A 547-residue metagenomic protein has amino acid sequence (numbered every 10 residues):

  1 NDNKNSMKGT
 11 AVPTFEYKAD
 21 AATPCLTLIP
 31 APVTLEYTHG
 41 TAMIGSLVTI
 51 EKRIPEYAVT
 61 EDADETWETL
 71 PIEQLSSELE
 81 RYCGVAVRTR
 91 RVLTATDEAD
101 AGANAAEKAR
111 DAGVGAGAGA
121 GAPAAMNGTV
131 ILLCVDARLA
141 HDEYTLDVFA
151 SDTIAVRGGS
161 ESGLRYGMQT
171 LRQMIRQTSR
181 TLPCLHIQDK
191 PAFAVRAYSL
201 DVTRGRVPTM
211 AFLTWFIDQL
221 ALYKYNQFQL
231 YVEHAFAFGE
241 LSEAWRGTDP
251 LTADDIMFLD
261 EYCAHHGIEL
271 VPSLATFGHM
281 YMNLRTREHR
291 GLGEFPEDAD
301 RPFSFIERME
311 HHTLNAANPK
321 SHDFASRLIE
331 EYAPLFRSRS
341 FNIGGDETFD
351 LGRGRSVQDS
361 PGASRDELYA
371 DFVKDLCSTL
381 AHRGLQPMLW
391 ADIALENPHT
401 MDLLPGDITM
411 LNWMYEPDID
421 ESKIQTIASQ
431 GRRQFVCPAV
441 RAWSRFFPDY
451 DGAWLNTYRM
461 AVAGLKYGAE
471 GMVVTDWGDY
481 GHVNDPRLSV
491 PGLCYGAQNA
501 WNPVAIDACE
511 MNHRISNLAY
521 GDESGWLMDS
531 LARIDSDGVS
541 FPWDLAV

Functional and structural regions predicted by a protein language model:
D2-N5, D100: Intrinsic-disorder-associated, low-complexity terminal segments enriched in Asp/Asn/His/Tyr and depleted of Lys/Arg
K8-G9, P13-H39, M43-G45, K52-R53 (+11 more regions): Substrate-binding groove of N-acetylhexosamine-processing glycoside hydrolases
G9-K108, G113, G121-R196, R459 (+3 more regions): Contiguous, structured surface segment used for ligand recognition
A31, E36, Q74, E78 (+9 more regions): Feature activates predominantly on carbohydrate-active enzymes
T89-R91, P272, L389, V436: A structural preference for short, hydrophobic beta-strand core positions in alpha/beta folds
D97-E98, F238-G239, M280-M282, N397-P398 (+2 more regions): Short secondary-structure boundary/hinge segments and terminal tails
A109, A120-A122, F277, R285 (+2 more regions): Residue-level recognition of conserved structural "scaffold" positions that shape functional pockets and channels
